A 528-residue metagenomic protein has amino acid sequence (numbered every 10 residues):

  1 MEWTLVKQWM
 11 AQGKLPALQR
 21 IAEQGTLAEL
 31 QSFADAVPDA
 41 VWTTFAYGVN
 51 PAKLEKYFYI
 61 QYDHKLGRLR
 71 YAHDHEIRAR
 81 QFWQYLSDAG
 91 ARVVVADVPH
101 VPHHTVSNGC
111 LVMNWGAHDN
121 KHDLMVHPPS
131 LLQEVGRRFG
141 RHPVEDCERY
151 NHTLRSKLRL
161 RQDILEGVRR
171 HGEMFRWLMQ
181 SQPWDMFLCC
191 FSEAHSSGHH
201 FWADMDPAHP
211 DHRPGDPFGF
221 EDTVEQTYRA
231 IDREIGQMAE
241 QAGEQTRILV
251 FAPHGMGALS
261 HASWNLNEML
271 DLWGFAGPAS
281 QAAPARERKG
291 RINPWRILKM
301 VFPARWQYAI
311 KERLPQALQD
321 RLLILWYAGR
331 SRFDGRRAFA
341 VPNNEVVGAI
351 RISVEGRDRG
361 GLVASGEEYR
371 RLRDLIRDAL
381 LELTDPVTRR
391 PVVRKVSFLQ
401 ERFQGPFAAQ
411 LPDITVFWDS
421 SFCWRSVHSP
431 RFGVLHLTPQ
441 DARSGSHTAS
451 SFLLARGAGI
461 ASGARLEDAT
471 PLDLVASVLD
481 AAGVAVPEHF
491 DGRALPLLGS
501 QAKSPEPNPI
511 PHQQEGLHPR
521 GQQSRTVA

Functional and structural regions predicted by a protein language model:
W3, K7, Q31, Y59-A89 (+10 more regions): Secreted, luminal/periplasmic, and some membrane-associated catalytic domains that remodel anionic oxygen-ester
K7-F45, R92-V94: Short, structured active-site-proximal loop/turn typified by the sulfatase FGly-forming signature C/S-X-P-X-R
A22, S87, Q180: Anion (oxyanion) recognition and catalysis
D119-R169, M179, G198: Long, well-ordered, tryptophan-enriched scaffold segments
S181-Q226, A230-R233, V346-V347, I352-E367: Active-site His/acidic residue clusters
M186-C190, L249, L454: Structural motif
L399, G405-L411, F417, H428-S429 (+4 more regions): Long, internal low-complexity/basic segments
F417-D473: Low-complexity, glycine/alanine/valine/leucine- and proline-rich hydrophobic stretches
